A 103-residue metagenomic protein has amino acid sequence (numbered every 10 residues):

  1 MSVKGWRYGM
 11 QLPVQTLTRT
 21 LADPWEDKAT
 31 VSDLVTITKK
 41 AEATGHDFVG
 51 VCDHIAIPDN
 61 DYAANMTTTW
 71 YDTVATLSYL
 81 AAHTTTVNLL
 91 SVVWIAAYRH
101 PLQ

Functional and structural regions predicted by a protein language model:
M1-H83: N-terminal beta1-alpha1-beta2 module of alpha/beta enzyme domains
T84-V92: Conserved catalytic cysteine-centered active-site region of acyl-thioester-dependent Claisen-condensing enzymes
A96-R99: Short, small-residue-enriched loops and turns at beta-alpha junctions that line or gate enzyme active sites
P101-Q103: Catalytic cores of alpha/beta
